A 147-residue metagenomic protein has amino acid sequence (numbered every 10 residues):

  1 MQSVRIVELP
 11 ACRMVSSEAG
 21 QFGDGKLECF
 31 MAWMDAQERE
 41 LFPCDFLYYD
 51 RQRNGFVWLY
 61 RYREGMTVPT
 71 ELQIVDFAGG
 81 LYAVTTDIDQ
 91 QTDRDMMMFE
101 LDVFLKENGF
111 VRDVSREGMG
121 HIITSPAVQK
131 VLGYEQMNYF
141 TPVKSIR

Functional and structural regions predicted by a protein language model:
M1-R147: A solvent-exposed interaction/effector surface
